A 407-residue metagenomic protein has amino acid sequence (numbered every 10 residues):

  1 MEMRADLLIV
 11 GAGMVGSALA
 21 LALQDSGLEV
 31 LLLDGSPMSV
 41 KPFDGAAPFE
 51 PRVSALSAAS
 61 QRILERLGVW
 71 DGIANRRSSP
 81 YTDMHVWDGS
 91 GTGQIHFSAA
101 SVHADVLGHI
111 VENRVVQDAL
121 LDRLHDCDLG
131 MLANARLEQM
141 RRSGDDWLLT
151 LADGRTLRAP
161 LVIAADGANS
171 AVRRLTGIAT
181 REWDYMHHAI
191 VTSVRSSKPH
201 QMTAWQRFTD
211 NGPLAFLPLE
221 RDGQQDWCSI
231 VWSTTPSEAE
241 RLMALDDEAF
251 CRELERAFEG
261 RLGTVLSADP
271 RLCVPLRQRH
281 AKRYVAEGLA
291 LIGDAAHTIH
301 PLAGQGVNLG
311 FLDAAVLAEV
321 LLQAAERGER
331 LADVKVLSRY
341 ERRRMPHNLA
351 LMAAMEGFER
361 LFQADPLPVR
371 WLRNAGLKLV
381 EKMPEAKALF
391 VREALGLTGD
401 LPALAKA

Functional and structural regions predicted by a protein language model:
E2-M3, I73-L175, W183-H188: Conserved N-terminal helical subregion
A5-L32: N-terminal Rossmann-like FAD-binding beta1-loop-alpha1 element of flavoenzymes
V15, M38, N169: Conserved Rossmann-like nucleotide-cofactor binding loop
Q24-E50: Glycine-rich FAD pyrophosphate-binding loop
P48-G89: N-terminal FAD cofactor-binding segment of flavoenzymes
L64, D146-L148, V162-T264, A268-R271: Conserved FAD-binding catalytic core of PHBH/FMO-like flavoproteins
E238-A332: FAD/FMN-dependent oxidoreductases across multiple families
E319-A407: C-terminal helical "tail/cap" subdomain of flavin- and related membrane-associated enzymes
